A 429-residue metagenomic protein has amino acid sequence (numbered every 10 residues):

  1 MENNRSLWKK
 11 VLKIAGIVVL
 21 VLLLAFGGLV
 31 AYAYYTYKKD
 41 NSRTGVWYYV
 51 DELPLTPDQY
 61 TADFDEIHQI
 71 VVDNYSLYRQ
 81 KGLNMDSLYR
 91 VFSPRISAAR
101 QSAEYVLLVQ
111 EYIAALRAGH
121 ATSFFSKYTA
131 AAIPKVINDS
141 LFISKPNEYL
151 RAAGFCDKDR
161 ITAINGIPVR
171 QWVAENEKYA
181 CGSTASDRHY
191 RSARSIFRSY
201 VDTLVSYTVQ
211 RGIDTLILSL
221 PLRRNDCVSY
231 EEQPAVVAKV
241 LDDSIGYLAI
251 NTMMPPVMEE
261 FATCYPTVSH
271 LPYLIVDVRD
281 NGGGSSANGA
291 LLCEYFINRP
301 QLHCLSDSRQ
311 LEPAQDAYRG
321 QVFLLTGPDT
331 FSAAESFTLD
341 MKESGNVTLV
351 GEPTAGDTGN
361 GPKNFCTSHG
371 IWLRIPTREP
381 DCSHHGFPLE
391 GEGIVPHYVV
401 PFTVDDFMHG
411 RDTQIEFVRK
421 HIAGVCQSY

Functional and structural regions predicted by a protein language model:
E2-Y273, D280-G282, G424-Y429: Flexible, low-complexity junctional segments that flank or bridge functional domains
L108, N288, Y295-F296, I371-P376: Long, folded non-catalytic interaction modules
V201-C366: Cleft-lining beta-strand/loop regions that shape enzyme active-site pockets
R224-V236, H384-F387, V400, V404-H409: Short, surface-exposed linear segments at secondary-structure transitions and domain or protein termini
D307, V350, T354-V400: C-terminal regions of proteins
M341, G386, V418: Hydrophobic, well-ordered secondary-structure elements that form the walls of internal hydrophobic environments
P396-Y429: Low-complexity, Gly/Ser/Thr/Pro-rich intrinsically disordered linker/tail segments
